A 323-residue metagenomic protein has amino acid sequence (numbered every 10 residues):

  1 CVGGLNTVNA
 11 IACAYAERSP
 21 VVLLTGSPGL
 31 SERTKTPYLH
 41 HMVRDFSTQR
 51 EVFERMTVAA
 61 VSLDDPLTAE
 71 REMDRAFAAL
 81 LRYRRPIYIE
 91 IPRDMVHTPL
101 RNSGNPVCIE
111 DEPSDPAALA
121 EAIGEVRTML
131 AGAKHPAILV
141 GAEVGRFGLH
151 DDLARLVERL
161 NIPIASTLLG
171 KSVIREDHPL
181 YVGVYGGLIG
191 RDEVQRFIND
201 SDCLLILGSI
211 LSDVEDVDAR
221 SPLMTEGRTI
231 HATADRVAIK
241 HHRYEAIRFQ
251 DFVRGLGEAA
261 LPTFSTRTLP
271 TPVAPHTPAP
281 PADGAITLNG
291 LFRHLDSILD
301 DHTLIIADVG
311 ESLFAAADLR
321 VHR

Functional and structural regions predicted by a protein language model:
C1-T263, I298-D301: N-terminal alpha/beta PP-like core and its mobile active-site loop of ThDP/TPP-dependent enzymes
E90, G141, R267-P270, D308-V309: Short coil/turn segments at secondary-structure boundaries
I91, H135, H178, L269-P280: Intrinsic-disorder/low-complexity coil detector
P270-R323: Active-site diphosphate/adenylate-binding microenvironment
